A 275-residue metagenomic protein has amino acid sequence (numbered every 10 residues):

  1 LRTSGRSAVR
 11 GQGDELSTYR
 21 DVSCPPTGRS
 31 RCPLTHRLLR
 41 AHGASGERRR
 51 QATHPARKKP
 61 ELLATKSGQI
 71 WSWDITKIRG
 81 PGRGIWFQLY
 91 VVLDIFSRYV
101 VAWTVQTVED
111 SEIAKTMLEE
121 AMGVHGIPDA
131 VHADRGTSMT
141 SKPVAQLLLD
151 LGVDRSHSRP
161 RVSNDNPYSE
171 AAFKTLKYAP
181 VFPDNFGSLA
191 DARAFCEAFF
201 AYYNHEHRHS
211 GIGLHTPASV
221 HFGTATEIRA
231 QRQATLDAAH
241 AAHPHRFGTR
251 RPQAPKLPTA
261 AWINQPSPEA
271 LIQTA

Functional and structural regions predicted by a protein language model:
L1-A275: Charged DNA-binding/catalytic regions of mobile-element recombinases
